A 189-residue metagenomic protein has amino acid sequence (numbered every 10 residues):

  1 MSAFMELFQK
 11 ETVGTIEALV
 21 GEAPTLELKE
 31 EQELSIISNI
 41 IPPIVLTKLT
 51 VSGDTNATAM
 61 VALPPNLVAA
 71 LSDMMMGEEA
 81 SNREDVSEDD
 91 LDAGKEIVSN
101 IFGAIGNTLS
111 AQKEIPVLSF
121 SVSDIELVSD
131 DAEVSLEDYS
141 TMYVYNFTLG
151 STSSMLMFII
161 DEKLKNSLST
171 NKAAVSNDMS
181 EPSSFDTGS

Functional and structural regions predicted by a protein language model:
M1-S189: N-terminal auxiliary interaction/assembly segments of multi-subunit proteins
